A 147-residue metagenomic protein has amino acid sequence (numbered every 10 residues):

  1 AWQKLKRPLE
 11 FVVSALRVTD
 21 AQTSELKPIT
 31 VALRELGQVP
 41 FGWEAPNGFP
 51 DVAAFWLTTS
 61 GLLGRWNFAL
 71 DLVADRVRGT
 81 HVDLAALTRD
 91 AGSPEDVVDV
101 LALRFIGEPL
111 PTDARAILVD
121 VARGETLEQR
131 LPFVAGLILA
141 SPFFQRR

Functional and structural regions predicted by a protein language model:
A1-R147: Flexible, low-complexity segments enriched for small/polar residues
